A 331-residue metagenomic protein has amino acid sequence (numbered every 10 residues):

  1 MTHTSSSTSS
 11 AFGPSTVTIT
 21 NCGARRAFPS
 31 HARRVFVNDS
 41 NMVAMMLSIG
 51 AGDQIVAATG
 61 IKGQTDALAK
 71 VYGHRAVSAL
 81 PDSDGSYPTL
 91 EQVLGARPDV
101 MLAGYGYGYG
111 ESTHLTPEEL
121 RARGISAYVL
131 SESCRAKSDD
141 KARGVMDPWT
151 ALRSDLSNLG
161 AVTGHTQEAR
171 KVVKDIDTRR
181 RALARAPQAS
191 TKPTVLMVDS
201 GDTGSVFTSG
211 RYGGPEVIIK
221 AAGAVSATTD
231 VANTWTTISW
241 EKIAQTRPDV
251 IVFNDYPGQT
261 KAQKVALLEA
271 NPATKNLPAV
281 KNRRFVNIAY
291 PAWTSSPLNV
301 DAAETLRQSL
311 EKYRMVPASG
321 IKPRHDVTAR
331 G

Functional and structural regions predicted by a protein language model:
M1-M45, N158-V198, Y313-G331: Bacterial Sec-exported substrate-binding components of ABC uptake systems
N21-G23, A79-L90, E111, V231-S239: Short helix-initiation/N-cap motifs at beta->coil->alpha
D39, V43-A96, V100-M101, Y105-Y109 (+1 more regions): A short, structured surface patch at a secondary-structure boundary
N41-A44, I61-Q64, V100-M101, G106-G110 (+6 more regions): Solvent-exposed loop/turn segments at secondary-structure junctions within structured extracellular/periplasmic domains
Q64-D66, Y107-L115, I125-N158, T191-G214: Extracytoplasmic ligand-binding site segments that recognize negatively charged/polar headgroups
T89-A103, W240-Y256: Proline-aspartate-enriched helix->loop->beta-strand connector
M146-L156, D230-V231, V252-G331: Structured C-terminal subdomain patch of bacterial secreted/periplasmic proteins
T208-W235: Alpha-helical, coiled-coil/dimerization segments enriched in small aliphatic residues
